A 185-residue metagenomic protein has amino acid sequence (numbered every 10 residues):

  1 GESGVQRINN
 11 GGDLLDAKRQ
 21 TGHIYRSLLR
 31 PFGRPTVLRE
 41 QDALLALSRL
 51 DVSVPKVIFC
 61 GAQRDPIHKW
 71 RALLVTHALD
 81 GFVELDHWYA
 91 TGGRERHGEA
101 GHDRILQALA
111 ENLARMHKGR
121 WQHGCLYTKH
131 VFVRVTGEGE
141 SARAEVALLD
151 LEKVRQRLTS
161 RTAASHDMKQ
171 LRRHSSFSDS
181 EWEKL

Functional and structural regions predicted by a protein language model:
G1-L85, R96-H97, E111-G119, H123: Conserved ATP-binding subdomain of kinase catalytic cores across diverse folds
Y25-R30, H87-T91, T159-T162: Short acidic, glycine/proline-rich loop/turn micro-motifs
D65-K69, T136-E145: Short, solvent-exposed loop/turn segments that connect beta-strands within catalytic domains and beta-strand-rich
R71-H77, K129, A144-A147: Conserved active-site beta-strand-loop modules that form the wall/rim of enzyme catalytic pockets and either contain
G98, D103: Active-site mouth loops of central-metabolism enzymes
L126-T136: Hydrophobic residue at the +6 position relative to the catalytic HRD Asp in the kinase catalytic loop
E140-L185: C-lobe/activation-segment region of protein kinase-like
